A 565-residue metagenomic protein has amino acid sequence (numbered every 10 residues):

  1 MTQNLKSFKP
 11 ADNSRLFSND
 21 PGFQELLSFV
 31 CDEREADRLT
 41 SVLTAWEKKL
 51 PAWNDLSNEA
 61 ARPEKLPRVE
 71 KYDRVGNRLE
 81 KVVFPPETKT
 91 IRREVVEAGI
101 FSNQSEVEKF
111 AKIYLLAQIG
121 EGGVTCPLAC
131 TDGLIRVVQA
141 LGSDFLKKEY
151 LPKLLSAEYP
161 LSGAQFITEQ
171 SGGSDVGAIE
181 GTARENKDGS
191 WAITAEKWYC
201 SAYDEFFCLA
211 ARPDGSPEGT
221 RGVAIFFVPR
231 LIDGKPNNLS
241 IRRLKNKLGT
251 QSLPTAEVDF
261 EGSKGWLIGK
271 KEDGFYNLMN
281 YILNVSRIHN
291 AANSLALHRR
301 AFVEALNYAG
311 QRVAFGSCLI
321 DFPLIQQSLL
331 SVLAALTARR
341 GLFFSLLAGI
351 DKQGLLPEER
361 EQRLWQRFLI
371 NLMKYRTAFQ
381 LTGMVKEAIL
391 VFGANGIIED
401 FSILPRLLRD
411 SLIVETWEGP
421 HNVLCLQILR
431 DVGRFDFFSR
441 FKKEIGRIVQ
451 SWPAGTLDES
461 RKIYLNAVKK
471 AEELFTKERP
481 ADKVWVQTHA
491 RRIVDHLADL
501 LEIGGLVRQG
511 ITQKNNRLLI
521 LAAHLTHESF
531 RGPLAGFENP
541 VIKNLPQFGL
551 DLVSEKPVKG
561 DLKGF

Functional and structural regions predicted by a protein language model:
M1-N103, V558-F565: Extended, charge-enriched "interface" segments that sit outside catalytic cores
Q3-E25, A394-R461, S529-F565: Glycine-rich phosphate/cofactor-binding loops in nucleotide/flavin-utilizing enzymes
K65-P152, S156-Y159, C200-A202, R340 (+4 more regions): Internal helix-loop-helix
S190, T194-N238: A short core secondary-structure module
G234-P236, R242, E257-S286, V303-I320 (+1 more regions): A glycine-rich, basic-preceded beta-loop-alpha segment at the flavin cofactor/substrate interface of flavin-utilizing
T250-N280, A394-E418: Flexible glycine/proline-rich, aromatic-decorated loop/lid segments
T337-R376, L390-F392, T476-T488, R508-I511: C-terminal helix-coil-helix/basic helical segment that borders enzyme active sites and/or dimer interfaces and provides
S451-F565: C-terminal amphipathic alpha-helical interaction region
